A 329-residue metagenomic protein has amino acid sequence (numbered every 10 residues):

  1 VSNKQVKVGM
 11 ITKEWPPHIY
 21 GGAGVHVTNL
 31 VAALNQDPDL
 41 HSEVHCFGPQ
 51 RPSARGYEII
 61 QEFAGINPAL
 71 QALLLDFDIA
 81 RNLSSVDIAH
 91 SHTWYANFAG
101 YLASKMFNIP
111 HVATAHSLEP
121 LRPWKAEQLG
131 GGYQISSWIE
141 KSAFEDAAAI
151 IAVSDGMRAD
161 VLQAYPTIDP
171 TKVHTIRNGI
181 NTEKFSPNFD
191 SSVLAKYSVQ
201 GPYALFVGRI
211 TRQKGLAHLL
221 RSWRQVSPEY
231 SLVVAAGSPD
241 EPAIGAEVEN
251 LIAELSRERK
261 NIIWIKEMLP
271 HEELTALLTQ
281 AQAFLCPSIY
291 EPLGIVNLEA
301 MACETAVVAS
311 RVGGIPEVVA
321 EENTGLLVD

Functional and structural regions predicted by a protein language model:
G9, S198-Q225, V233: Conserved donor-binding/catalytic core segment of Leloir-type glycosyltransferases
G48-Q50, I180, S231-E249, I263-E267: Glycosyltransferase donor-sugar binding loop
S91-A96, A115: Short His-centered aromatic/hydrophobic patch
G156, G179: Carbohydrate-associated surface elements
G201, G245-M268, E272: Nucleotide-activated donor-binding/catalytic signature segment of Leloir-type glycosyltransferases, i.e., the conserved
A276-A281: Short alpha-helical donor nucleotide-sugar binding micro-motif in glycosyltransferases
I289: Aromatic "clamp/platform" in nucleotide-sugar-dependent glycosyltransferases that forms part of the donor/acceptor
A306-A309, V319: Short hydrophobic beta-strand element within catalytic cores of glycosyltransferases and related nucleotide-activated
